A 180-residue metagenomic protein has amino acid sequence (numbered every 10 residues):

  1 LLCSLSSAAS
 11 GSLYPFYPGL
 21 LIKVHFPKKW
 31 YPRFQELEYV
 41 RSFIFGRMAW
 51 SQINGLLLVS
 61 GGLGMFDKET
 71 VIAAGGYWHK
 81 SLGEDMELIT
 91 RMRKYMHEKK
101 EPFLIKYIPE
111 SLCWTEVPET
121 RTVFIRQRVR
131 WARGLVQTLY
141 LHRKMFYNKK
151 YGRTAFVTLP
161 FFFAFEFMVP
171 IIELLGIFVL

Functional and structural regions predicted by a protein language model:
L2-S81, M96, V129-V136, Y140: Long helical/loop segments within the catalytic core of UDP-sugar-dependent glycosyltransferases, especially the large
G11-S12, F66, I108, E116 (+1 more regions): Generic beta-strand/beta-sheet core signal
W30, L88, R121-F124: Hydrophobic side chains within well-formed alpha-helices
W50-G55, P118-L180: Basic/Trp-rich segment in TM-proximal cytosolic loops or flexible interdomain/linker regions
L63, E84-E87, R91, P160 (+1 more regions): Catalytic core and acceptor-binding pocket of nucleotide-sugar-dependent glycosyltransferases
K68, I89, L174-F178: Alpha-helical transmembrane segments of polytopic integral membrane proteins, especially the permease/helical cores
T70-A73, S81-Y107: A short, conserved alpha-helix in the catalytic core of glycosyltransferases
F103-V123: Active-site donor/metal-binding and catalytic loop motifs of nucleotide-sugar-dependent glycosylation enzymes
